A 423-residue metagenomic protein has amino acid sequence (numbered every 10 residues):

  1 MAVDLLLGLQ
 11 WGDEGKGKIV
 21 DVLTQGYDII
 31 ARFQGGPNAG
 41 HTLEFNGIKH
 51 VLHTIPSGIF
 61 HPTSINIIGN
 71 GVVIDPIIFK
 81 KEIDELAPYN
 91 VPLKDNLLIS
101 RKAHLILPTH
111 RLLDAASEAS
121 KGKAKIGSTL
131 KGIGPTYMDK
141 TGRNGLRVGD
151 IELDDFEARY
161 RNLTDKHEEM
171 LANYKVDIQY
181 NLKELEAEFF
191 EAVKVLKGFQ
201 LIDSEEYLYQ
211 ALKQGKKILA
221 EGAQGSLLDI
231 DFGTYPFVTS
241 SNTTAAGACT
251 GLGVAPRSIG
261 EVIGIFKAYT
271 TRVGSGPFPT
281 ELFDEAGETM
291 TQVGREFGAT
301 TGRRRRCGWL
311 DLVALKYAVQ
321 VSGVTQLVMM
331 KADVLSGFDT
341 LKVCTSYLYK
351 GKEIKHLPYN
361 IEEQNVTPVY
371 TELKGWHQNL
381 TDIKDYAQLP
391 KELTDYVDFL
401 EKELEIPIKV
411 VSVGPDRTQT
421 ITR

Functional and structural regions predicted by a protein language model:
M1-R423: Non-transmembrane, aqueous-exposed alpha-helical and coiled segments at domain scale
